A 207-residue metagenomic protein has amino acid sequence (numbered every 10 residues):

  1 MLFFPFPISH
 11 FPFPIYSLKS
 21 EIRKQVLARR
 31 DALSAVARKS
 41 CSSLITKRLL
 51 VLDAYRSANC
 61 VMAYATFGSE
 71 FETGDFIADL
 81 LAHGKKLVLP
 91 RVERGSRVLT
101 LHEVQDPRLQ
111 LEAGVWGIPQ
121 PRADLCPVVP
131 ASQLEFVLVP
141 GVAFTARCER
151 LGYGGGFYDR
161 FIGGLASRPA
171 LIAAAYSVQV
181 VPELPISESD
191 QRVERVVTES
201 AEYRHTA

Functional and structural regions predicted by a protein language model:
L2, A28-D31, P107, R122-A123 (+3 more regions): Surface-exposed, charge/polar-rich loops and edge strands
P5-I15: Arg/Gly-rich low-complexity intrinsically disordered repeat tracts
P7-S9, P90, P140, P185: Proline-centered helix-kink/hinge sites
I15-Q133: N-terminal active-site beta-alpha-beta segment that forms phosphate/nucleotide-binding and substrate-recognition loops
I22, I45, F157-Y158, R192: Internal, well-ordered alpha-helical segments in soluble enzyme and binding-protein domains
A63-A65, V139-P140, T198: Redox-cofactor binding/interface segments in oxidoreductases and associated redox assembly factors
